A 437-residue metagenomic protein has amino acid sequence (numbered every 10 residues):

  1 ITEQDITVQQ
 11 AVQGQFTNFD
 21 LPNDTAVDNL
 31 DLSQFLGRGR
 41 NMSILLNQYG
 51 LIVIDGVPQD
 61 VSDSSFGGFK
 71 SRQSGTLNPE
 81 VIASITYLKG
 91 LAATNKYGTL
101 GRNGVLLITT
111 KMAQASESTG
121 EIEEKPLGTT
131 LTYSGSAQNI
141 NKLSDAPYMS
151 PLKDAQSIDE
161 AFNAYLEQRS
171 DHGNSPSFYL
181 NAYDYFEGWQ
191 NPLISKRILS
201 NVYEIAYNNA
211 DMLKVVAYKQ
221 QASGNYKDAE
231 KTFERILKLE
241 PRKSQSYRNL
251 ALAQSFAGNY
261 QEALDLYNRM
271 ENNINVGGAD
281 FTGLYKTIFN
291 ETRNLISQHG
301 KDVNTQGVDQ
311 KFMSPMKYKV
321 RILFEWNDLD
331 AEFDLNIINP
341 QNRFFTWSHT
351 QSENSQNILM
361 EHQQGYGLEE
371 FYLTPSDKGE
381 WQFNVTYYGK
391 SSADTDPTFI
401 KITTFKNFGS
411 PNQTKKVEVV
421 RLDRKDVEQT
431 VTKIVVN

Functional and structural regions predicted by a protein language model:
I1-S134: Short, small/polar-rich motifs associated with maturation and membrane association, primarily at protein termini
I140-K142, H172-Y179, A206-L213, R242-Y247 (+2 more regions): Generic helix N-cap/helix-start motif at coil->alpha-helix transitions
Y179-F186, V215-V216, L250, T292: Structural register within alpha-helical repeat arrays
Y185-F186, Q220, Q254, I296: Residue at a conserved register position within TPR or TPR-like alpha-solenoid repeats
G188-W189, S223, A257: Structural motif corresponding to the intra-repeat A-B loop/turn of tetratricopeptide repeats
K238, S255, N259-A279, R293-I296: TPR/TPR-like (Sel1-like) alpha-helical repeat modules
L295-N437: Intrinsic-disorder/low-complexity signal
